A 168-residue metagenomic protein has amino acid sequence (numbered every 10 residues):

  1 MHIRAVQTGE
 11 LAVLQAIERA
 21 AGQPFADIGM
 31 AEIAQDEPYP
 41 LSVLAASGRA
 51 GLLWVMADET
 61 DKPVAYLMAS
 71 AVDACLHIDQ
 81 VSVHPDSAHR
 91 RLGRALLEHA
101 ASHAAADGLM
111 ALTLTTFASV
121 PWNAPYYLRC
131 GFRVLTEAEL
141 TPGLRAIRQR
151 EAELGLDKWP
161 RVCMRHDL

Functional and structural regions predicted by a protein language model:
M1-I3: Extreme N-terminal starter segment of soluble prokaryotic enzymes
T8-L11, Q15-P85, L97-H99, H103 (+5 more regions): Acetyl-CoA-dependent GNAT
K62, H84-E98, D107, A118-A124 (+1 more regions): Conserved glycine-rich acetyl-CoA-binding loop
A104-T116: Conserved GNAT acetyl-CoA-binding A-motif
L114-N123, L140-L144: Conserved beta-strand-loop-alpha-helix junction that forms the acyl-donor binding cleft
R129, A146-L168: Terminal substrate-recognition subdomain of acyl/acetyltransferases
G131-Q149: Short cationic/low-complexity microdomains
